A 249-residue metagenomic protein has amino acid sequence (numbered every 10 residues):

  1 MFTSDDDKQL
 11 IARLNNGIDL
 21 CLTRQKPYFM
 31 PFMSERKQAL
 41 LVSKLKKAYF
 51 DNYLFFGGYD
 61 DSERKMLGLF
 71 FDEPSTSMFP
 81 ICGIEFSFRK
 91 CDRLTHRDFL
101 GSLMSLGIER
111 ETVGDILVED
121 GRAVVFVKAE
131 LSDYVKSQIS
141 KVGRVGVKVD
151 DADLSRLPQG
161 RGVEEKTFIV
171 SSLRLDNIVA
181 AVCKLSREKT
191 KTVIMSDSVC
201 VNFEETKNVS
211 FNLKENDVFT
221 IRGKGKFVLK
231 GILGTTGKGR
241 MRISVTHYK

Functional and structural regions predicted by a protein language model:
M1-N177, V182, E205, N212 (+1 more regions): Ferredoxin-like alpha/beta domains used as RNA- or RNAP-binding modules
V179-A180, S186, S198: Internal, well-folded beta-alpha domain core
V193-I194, L213: Short, well-ordered loop/turn sites that connect or cap secondary structure elements
V199, K207: Compact, Lys/Arg-rich rRNA/RNP-binding cores from ribosome-related proteins
V201-F203, R222: Short strand-turn-strand beta-turns centered on an Asx-Gly dipeptide
N216-D217: Structural motif
